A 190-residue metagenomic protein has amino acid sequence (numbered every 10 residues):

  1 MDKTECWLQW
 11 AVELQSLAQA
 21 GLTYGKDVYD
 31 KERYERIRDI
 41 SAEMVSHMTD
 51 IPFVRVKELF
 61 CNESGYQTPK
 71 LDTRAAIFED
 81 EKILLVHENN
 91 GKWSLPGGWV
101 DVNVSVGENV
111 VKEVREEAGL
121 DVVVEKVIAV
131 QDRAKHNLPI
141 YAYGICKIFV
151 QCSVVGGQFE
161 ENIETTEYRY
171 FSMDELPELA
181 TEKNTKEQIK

Functional and structural regions predicted by a protein language model:
M1-Y34, I40, I163-K190: Nudix hydrolase/Nudix homology domain
V28, G98-W99: Gly/Ser/Thr-rich helix-start
V28-K31, E35-R74: Acidic, metal-coordinating catalytic segment for phosphate/diphosphate chemistry, firing primarily on the Nudix
K57-S94, V122, K126: N-terminal strand-loop-strand
V100-V124, D132-Q188: Unchanged
